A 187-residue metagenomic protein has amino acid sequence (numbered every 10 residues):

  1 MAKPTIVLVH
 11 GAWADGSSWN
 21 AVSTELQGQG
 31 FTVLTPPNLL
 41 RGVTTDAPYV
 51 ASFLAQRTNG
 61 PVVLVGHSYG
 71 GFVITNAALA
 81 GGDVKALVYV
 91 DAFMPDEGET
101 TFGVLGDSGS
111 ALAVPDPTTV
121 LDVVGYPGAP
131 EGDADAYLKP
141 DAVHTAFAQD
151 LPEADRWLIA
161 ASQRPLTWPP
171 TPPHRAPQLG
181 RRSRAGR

Functional and structural regions predicted by a protein language model:
A2-G60: Active-site catalytic motif of lipid deacylating hydrolases and related acyltransferases
V9-G11, H67-S68, A92: Glycine-rich His-Gly loop
A21, N76-A77: Active-site signature of alpha/beta-hydrolase-fold catalytic machinery across serine- and Asp/Cys-nucleophile hydrolases
L26, A77-G81: Aromatic pocket-lining residues of Rossmann-like dinucleotide-binding sites
V65-G70, I74: Gly/Ala-rich beta-loop-alpha elbow adjacent to hydrolase catalytic centers
D83-V84, V88-P130, P140, T167-R175: Flexible "cap/lid" loop of the alpha/beta hydrolase fold
G128-D133, D141-D150: Helix-loop "lid/cap" segments that line or gate small-molecule binding pockets
E153-R187: Conserved serine/cysteine hydrolase catalytic core
